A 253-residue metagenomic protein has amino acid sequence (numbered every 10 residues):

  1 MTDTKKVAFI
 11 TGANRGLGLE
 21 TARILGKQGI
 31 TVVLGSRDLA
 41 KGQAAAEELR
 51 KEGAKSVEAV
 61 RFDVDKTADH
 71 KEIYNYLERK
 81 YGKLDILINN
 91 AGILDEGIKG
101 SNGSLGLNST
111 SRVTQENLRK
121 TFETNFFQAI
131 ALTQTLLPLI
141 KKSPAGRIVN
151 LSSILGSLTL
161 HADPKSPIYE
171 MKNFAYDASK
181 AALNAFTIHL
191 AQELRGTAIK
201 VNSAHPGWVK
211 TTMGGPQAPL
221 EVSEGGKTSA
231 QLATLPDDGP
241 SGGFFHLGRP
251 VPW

Functional and structural regions predicted by a protein language model:
T2-V33: Canonical Rossmann dinucleotide-binding motif of NAD(H)/NADP(H)-dependent dehydrogenases/reductases, specifically
I10-T11, N89-N90, R147-S153, K200-H205: Structural signature of the Rossmann-like NAD(P)-dependent dehydrogenase/reductase core
Q28-A44: Conserved glycine-rich Rossmann-like NAD(P)H-binding loop of the short-chain dehydrogenase/reductase
L39, R61-N75, Q115: The beta1-alpha1 cofactor-binding region of Rossmann-like NAD(H)/NADP(H)-dependent oxidoreductases
A54-S56, Y76-N89, D95-E96, R112-T114: A glycine-rich helix->loop->beta "capping" turn within Rossmann-like NAD(P)(H)-dependent oxidoreductase domains
D69-E72, K120, Q128-T135: Conserved mid-core alpha-helix of short-chain dehydrogenase/reductase
G92-F122, F127, K141-R195: Catalytic loop of short-chain dehydrogenase/reductase
A181, G196, S203-A204, T211 (+1 more regions): C-terminal helical subdomain
